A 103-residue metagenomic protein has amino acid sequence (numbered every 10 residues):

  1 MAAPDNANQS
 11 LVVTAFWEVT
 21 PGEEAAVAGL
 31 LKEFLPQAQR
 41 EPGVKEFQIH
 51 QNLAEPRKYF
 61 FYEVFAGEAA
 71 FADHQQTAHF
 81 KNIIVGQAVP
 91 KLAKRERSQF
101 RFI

Functional and structural regions predicted by a protein language model:
M1-A2, T14, Q37, A69: Residue-level detector of intrinsically disordered, flexible termini and proteolytic processing junctions
M1-Q9, I49-E55, I84-I103: Glycine-rich beta-strand-turn "strand-cap" elements at beta-sheet edges
A7-Q39: N-terminal first-folded block
N8-S10, K32, Y62-F65, G86-Q87: Generic alpha-helical hydrophobic packing signal
L11-E18, Q48-Q75: Short, well-ordered beta-strand segments in beta-rich or mixed alpha/beta enzyme and ligand-binding folds
G22-E23, L53, F80: Alpha-helical structural elements of signaling/regulatory helical domains
Q39-K45, V64-S98: An amphipathic, aromatic/His-enriched active-site/gating alpha helix that lines ligand/cofactor pockets
